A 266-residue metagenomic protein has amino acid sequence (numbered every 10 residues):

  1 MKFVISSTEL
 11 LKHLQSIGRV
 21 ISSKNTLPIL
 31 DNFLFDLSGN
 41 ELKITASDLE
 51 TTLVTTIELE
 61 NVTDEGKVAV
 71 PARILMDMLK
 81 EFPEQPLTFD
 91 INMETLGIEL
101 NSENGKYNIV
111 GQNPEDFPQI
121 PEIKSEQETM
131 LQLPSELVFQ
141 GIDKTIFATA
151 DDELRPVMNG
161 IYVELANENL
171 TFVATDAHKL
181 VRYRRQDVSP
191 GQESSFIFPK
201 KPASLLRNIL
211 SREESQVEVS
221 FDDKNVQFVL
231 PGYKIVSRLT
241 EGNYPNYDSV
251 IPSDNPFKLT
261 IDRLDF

Functional and structural regions predicted by a protein language model:
M1-F266: Structural preference for solvent-exposed beta-strand-turn elements and adjacent flexible terminal/loop segments within
